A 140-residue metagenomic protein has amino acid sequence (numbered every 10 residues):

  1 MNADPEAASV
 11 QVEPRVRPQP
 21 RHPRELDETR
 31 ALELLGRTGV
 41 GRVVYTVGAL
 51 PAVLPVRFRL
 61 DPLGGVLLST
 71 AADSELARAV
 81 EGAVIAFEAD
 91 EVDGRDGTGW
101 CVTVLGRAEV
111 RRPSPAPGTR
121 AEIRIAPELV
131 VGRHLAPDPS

Functional and structural regions predicted by a protein language model:
M1-A8: N-terminal acidic, proline/glycine-rich, low-complexity intrinsically disordered segments
E13-R15, R21-R24, V110, S114-G118 (+2 more regions): Short, charged, intrinsically disordered terminal tails
V16-R42: Short, basic/aromatic recognition patches
T38-A71: Short beta-strand segments
P55, R78, H134-L135: Short glycine-/acidic-enriched loop or helix-start segments at secondary-structure transitions that form or flank
R57-D61, R107-V110, P139-S140: A short, sequence-level motif marking secondary-structure junctions
A71-I123, P127-L129: Short, structured beta-strand-loop surface elements
